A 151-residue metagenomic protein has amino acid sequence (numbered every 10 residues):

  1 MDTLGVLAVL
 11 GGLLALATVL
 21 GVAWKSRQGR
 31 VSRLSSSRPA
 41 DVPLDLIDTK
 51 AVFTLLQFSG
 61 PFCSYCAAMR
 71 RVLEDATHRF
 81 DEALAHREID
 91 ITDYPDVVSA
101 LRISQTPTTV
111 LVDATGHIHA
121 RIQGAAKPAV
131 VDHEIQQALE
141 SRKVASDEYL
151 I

Functional and structural regions predicted by a protein language model:
M1-R38, I151: N-terminal targeting signals for export/organelle localization
S32-V52: Membrane-interface amphipathic/juxtamembrane segments adjacent to transmembrane helices
T49-P61: Short active-site neighborhood of thiol/selenol oxidoreductases, capturing the structured segment around
C63-C66, T109: The canonical Cys-X-X-Cys-His
A67-F80: Typically the conserved alpha-helix immediately C-terminal to a functionally engaged Cys/Sec in thioredoxin-like
E82-D96: Thiol-based oxidoreductase modules, predominantly thioredoxin-like and allied folds used for disulfide exchange
R102-V110: Structural micro-motif
V112-I151: Non-catalytic, surface beta->alpha helical segment in thiol-disulfide oxidoreductase systems
